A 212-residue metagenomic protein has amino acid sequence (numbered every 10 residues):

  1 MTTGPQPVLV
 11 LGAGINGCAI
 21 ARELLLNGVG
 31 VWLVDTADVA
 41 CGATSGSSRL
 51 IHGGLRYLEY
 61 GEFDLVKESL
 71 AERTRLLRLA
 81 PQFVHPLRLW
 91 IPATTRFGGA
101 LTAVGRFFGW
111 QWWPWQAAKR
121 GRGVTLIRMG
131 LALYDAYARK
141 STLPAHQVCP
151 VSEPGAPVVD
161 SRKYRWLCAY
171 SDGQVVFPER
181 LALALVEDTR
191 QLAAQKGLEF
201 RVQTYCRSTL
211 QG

Functional and structural regions predicted by a protein language model:
T2-N16, W32: Beta1/beta-strand and adjacent pyrophosphate-binding region of the FAD-binding site in flavoprotein oxidoreductases
A21, L25-L26, R190: Gly/Ala-rich phosphate-binding loop of Rossmann-like dinucleotide-binding domains, activating on the conserved
L25-S45: Glycine-rich FAD pyrophosphate-binding loop
R49-G155: Dinucleotide-binding Rossmann-like beta1-alpha1 core, especially the glycine-rich loop that anchors the ADP
T95-G99, E187-A194, G212: Short regulatory "switch" loops immediately downstream of catalytic or recognition motifs within protein catalytic
W112-R120, A145, V151-V202: Helix-loop-beta segment of a Rossmann-like dinucleotide-binding subdomain
V202-G212: A conserved short coil-to-beta-strand element within the FAD-binding core of flavoproteins
